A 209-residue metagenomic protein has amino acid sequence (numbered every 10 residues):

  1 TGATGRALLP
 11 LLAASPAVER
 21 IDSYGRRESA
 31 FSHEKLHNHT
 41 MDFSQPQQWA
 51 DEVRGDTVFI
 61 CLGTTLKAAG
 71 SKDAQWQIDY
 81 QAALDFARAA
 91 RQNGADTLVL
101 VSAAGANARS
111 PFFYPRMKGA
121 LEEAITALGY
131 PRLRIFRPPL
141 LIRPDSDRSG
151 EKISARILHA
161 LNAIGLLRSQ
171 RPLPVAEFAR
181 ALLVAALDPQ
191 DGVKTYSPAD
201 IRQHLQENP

Functional and structural regions predicted by a protein language model:
T1-S15: N-terminal Rossmann NAD(P)H-binding glycine-rich loop of SDR-like oxidoreductase domains
P10, D85-R88, T97, R143 (+2 more regions): Structured catalytic cores of enzymes that bind and process phosphorylated ligands/cofactors
P16, E34, A108-N208: Oxidoreductase cofactor-interface core, primarily capturing Rossmann-like NAD(P)-dependent enzymes
E19, D56-T57, D96: Conserved acidic residues
D22-A30: Short, polar loop motifs at secondary-structure junctions
A30, L36-D85, A89-Q92: NAD(P)H-binding glycine-rich loop region in Rossmannoid oxidoreductase-like domains and their noncatalytic homologs
K72, Q77-G119, A127, P131-F136: Conserved Rossmann-fold NAD(P)-dependent oxidoreductase catalytic core, especially the SDR/UDP-sugar
